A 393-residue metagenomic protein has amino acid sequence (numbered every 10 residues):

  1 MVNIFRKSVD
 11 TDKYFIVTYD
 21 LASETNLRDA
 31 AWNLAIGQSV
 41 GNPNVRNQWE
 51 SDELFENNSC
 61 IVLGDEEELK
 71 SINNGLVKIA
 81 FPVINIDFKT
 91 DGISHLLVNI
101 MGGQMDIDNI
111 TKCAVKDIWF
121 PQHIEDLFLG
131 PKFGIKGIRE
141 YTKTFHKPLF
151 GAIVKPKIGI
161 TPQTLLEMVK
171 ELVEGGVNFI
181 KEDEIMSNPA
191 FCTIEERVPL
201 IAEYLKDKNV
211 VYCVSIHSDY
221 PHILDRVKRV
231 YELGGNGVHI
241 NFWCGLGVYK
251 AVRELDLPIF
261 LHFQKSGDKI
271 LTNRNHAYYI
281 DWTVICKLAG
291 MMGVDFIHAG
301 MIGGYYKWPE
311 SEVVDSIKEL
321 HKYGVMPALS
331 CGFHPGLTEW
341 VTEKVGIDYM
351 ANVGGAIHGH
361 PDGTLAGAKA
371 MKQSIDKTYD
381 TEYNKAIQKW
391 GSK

Functional and structural regions predicted by a protein language model:
M1-V173: N-terminal capping/small domains of soluble enzymes
T18-T25, P148-L166, V211-H222, G267-W282 (+1 more regions): Active-site mouth loops of central-metabolism enzymes
L27-W32, D91-S94, L165, I194-I201 (+4 more regions): Well-ordered, non-membrane alpha-helical segments in soluble/globular domains
L34-N42, Q104, V173-I180, A202-K206 (+4 more regions): Structural signal for hydrophobic packing residues in well-ordered secondary-structure cores of soluble enzyme domains
G130-T142, M186-Y204, Y220-L224, F242-P258 (+3 more regions): Active-site-adjacent beta->alpha loops and helix N-cap segments on the catalytic face of soluble alpha/beta enzymes
G137-F242: Glycine- and small hydrophobic-enriched segments that form the cores of compact globular domains
I223-K228, L233-V353: Catalytic alpha/beta core domains of metabolic enzymes, predominantly
G363-K393: Extended, intrinsically disordered, low-complexity segments
